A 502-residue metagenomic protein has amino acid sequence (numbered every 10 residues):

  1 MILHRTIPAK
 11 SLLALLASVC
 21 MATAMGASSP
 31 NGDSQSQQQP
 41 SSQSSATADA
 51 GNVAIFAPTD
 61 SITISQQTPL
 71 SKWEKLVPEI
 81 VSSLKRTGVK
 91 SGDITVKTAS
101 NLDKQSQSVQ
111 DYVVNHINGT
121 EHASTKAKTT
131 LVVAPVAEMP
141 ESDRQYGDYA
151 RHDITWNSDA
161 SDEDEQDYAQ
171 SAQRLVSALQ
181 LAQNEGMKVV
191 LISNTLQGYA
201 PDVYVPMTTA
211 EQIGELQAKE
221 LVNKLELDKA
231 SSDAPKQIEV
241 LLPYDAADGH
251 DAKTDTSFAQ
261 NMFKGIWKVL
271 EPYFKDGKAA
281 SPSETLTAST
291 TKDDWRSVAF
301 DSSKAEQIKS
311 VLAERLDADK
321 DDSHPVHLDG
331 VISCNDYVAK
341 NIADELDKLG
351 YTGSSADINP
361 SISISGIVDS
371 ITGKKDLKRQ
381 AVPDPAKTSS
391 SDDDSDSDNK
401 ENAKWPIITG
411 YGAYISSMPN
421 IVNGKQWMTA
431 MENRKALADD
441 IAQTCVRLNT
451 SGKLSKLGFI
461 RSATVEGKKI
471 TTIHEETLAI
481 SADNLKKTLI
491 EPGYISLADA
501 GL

Functional and structural regions predicted by a protein language model:
I2-N31: Secretory targeting and sorting signals
L13-L15, S28-N52, R86, H250-K253 (+3 more regions): Hinge/cleft segment of the Venus flytrap/periplasmic-binding protein
P40-S83, T87, I94-G119, V132-M139 (+3 more regions): Extracytoplasmic "Venus flytrap"
A48-D49, A172, V176-L179, V205-Q237 (+3 more regions): Hydrophobic alpha-helical segments within soluble ligand-binding/sensing domains
T130-D148, E165-L181, D293-S416: Hydrophobic alpha-helical
D148-Y168, L175-E211, P243, S417-N420: Flexible loop/hinge segments that line or gate small-molecule binding clefts
A160-Q170, Q197-N223, H250-F258, N423-K435: Short beta-strand elements at the ligand-binding edges of bilobed clamshell
E215-A279, C445, K453-S481: An alpha-beta-alpha
